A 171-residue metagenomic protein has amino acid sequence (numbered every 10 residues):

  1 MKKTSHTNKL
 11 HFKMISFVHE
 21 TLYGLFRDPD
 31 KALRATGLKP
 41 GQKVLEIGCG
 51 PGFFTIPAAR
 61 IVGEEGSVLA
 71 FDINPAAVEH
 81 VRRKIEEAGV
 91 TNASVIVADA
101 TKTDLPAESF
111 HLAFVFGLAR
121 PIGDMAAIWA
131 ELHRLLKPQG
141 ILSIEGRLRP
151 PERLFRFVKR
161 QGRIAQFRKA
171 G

Functional and structural regions predicted by a protein language model:
Y23-P40: Conserved alpha-helix/loop element of class I SAM-dependent methyltransferases that forms part of the SAM/SAH-binding
N74: Conserved SAM/SAH-binding beta-strand->alpha-helix loop
G89-A100: Conserved SAM-binding strand-loop segment of SAM-dependent methyltransferases
T101-A113: A short acidic, Gly/Pro-enriched loop at the edge of an enzyme's catalytic core that lines a small-molecule cofactor
H111-D124: A short SAM/SAH-binding and catalytic strip from SAM-dependent methyltransferases
A126-P138: A short glycine-rich, Lys/Arg-flanked "PGG" loop and its adjoining helix->strand segment in the class I
Q139-R147: Conserved beta-strand signature within the Rossmann-like core of class I S-adenosyl-L-methionine
